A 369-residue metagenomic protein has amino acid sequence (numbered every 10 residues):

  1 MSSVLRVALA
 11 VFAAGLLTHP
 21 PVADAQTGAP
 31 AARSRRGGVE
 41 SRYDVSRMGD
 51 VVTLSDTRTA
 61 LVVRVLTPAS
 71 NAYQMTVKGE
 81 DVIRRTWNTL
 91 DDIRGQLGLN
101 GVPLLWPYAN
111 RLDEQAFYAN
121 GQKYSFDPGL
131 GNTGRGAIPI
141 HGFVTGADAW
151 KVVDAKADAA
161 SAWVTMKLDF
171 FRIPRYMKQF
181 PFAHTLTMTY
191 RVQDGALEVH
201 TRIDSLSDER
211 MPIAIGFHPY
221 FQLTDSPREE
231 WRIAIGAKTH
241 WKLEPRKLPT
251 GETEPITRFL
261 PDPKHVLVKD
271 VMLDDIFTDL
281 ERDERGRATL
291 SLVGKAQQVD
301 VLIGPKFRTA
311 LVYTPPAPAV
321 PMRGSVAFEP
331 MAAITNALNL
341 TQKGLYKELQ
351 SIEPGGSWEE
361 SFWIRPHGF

Functional and structural regions predicted by a protein language model:
M1-L9: Bacterial N-terminal signal peptides that target proteins for export
A8-H19: Bacterial N-terminal signal peptides
P21-A23: Cleavable N-terminal signal peptides
Q26-G131, E284-R308, P316, G356-H367: Beta-strand-rich N-terminal accessory domains
R33-R47, Q122, D127-D194: Extended, loop-rich substrate-binding clefts of extracytoplasmic carbohydrate-active enzymes
L54-D56, L66, V77, L168-T224: Acidic, contiguous internal or C-terminal segments within carbohydrate-active enzymes that form a structured patch used
Y220-K306: Active-site/ligand-binding surface loops and adjacent short beta/alpha elements that line catalytic pockets across
Q298-F369: Active-site pocket scaffolds in enzymes
